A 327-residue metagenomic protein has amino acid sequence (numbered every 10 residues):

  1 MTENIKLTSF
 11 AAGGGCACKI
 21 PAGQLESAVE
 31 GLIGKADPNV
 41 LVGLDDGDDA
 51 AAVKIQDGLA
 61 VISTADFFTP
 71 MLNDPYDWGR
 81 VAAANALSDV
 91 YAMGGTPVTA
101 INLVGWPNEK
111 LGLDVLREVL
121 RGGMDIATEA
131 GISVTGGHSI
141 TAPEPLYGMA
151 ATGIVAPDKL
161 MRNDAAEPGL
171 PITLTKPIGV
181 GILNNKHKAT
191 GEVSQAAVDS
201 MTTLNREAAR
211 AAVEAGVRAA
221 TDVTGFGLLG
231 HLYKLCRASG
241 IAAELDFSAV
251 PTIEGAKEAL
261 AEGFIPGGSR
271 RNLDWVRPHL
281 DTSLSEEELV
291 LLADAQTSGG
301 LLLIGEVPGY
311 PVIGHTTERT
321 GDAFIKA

Functional and structural regions predicted by a protein language model:
M1-A92, E167-I172, E318: N-terminal glycine-rich phosphate/pyrophosphate-binding loops that anchor nucleotide-derived ligands and cofactors
T2-G13, Q24-S27, G34, N108-S133 (+4 more regions): Glycine-/charge-enriched secondary-structure boundary and capping motifs
V40-V42, A50-V53, D89-Y91, M124 (+5 more regions): A generic local secondary-structure boundary/capping motif
A51-I62, T202-A208, L273-S283: Acidic-glycine-rich active-site phosphate/pyrophosphate-binding loop
I55-L72, T96-V193, H315: Glycine-rich anion-binding loops of enzyme active sites
P75-I101, E118-E129, L204-A215, T221 (+1 more regions): Small-aliphatic-rich amphipathic alpha-helix that forms the alpha element of a beta-alpha
A150-K159, E192-V213, L284: Active-site glycine-rich loop that binds ribose-phosphate moieties when present
